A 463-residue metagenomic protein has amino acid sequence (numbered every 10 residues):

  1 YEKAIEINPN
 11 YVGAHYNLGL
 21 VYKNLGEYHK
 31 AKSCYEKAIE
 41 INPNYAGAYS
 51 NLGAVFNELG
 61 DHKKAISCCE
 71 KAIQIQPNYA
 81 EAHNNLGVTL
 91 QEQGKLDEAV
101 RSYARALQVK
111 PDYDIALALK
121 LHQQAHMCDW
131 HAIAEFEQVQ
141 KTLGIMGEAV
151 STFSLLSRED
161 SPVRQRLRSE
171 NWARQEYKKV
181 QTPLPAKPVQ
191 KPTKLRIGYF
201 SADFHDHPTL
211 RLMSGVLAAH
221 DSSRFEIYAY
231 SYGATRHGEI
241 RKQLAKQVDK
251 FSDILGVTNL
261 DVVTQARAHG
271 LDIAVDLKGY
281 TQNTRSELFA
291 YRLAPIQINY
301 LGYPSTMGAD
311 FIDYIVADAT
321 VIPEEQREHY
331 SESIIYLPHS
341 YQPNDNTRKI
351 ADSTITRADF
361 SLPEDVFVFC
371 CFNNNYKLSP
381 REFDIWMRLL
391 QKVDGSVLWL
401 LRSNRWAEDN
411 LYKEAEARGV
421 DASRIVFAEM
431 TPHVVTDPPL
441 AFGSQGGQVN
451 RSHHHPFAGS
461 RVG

Functional and structural regions predicted by a protein language model:
Y1-L362, N374, D384, K413-V420 (+2 more regions): Alpha-helical solenoid repeat scaffolds of the TPR/TPR-like class and their adjacent stem/linker regions that mediate
K194-G198, V366-V368, V397: Residues that mark the start of a beta-strand
F200, F372-N373, L401, A428: Short hydrophobic "strand-cap" motifs at the C-terminus of beta-strands
R224-F225, M387-A417, A422-S423: A conserved nucleotide-sugar
D365, A422-V426: Short acidic capping loops at alpha-helix termini that bridge into adjacent secondary structure
V368-R381, L390: Substrate-binding clefts and catalytic carboxylate motifs of secreted carbohydrate-active enzymes
S379, I385-W386, W399, P432-V435 (+2 more regions): Integrase module of LTR retroelements
A441, G446-G463: Catalytic binding pocket for nucleotide-activated donors in carbohydrate/polymer assembly enzymes
